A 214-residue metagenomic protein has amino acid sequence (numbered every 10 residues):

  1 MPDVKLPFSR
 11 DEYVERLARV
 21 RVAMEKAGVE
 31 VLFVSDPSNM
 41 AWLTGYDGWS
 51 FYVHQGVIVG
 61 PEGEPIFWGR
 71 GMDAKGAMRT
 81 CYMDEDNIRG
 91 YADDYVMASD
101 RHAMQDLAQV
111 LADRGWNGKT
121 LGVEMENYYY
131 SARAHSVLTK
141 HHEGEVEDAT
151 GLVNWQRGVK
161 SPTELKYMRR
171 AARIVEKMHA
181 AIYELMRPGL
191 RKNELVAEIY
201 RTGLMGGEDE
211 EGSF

Functional and structural regions predicted by a protein language model:
M1-K177: A composition/biophysics-driven feature that prefers long, compositionally simple stretches
A23, L185, T202-G206: Short alpha-helical functional segments enriched in proximate histidine and acidic residues
N87-I88, M186-G189, F214: Juxtamembrane/interface motifs at transmembrane-helix termini
V175-H179, M186, G207: Generic helix-packing signal
I182-E198: A charged, amphipathic alpha-helical module
E198-F214: Acidic, glycine-rich loop-and-beta core segments that form the ion-binding/anion-interacting portion of active sites
